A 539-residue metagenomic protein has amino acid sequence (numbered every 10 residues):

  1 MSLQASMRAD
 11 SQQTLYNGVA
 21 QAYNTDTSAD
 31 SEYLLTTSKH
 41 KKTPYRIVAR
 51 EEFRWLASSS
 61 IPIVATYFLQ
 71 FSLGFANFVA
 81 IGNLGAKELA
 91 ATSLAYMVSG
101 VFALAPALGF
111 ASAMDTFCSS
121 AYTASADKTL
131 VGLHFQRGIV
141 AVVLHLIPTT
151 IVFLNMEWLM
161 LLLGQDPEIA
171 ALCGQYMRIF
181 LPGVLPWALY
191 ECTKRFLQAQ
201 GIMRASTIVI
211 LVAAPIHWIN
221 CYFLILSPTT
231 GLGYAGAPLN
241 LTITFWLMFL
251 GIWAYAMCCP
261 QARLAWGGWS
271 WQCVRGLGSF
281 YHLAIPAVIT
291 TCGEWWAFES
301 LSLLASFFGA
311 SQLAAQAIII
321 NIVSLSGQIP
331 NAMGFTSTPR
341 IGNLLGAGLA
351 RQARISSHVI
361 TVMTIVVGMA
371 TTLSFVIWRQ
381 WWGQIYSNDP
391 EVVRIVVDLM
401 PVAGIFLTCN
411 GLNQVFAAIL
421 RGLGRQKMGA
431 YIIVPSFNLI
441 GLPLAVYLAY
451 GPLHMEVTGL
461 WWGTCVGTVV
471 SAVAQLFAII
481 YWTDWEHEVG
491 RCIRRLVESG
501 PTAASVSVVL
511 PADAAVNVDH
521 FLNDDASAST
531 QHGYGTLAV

Functional and structural regions predicted by a protein language model:
S2-S60, C118-L185, P215-I285, I341-T408 (+1 more regions): Short alpha-helical transmembrane segments in multi-pass integral membrane proteins
T25-H40, R54-D115, I285-L304: Signature of the first transmembrane helix
S58-N77, I179, Y190, A213 (+5 more regions): Transmembrane helical elements of multi-pass membrane transporters/channels
P62-T66, S99-A107, A141-H145, I179-G183 (+7 more regions): Alpha-helical transmembrane segments of multi-pass integral membrane proteins
I63, Y67, F78-V79, Y96 (+13 more regions): Transmembrane alpha-helix boundary and packing residues in multipass membrane permease domains and related
F68-A90, M160-P167, F223-L232, V288 (+5 more regions): Helix-terminus/linker motif at the lipid-water interface of multi-pass membrane proteins
F75-F78, L89-T150, Y190-A199, A315-R379 (+1 more regions): Small-residue-rich hydrophobic transmembrane alpha-helices
S119, D166, V184-L211: Cytoplasmic helix-loop-helix junction between adjacent transmembrane helices in 12-TM secondary transporters
